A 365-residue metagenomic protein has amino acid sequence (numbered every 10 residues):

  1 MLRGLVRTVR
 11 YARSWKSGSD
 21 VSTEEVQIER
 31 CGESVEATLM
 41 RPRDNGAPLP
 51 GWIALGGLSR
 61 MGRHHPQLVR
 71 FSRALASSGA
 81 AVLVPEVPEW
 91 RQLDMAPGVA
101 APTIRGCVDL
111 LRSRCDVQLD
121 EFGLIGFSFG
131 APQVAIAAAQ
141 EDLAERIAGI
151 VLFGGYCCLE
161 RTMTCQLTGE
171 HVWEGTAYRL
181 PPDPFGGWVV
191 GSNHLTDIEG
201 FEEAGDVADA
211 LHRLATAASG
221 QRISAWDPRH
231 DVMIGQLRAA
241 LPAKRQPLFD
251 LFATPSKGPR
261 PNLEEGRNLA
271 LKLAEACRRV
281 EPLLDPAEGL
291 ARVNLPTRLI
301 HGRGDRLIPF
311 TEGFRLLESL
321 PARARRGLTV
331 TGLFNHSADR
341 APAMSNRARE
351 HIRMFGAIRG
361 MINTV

Functional and structural regions predicted by a protein language model:
L2-A47: N-terminal cap/lid segment of alpha/beta-hydrolase-fold proteins
R43-L75, E86-V87: Short, surface-exposed "cap/lid" segments of acyl-processing enzymes
M95-D116: Alpha/beta-hydrolase active-site loop
D116-S128: Alpha/beta-hydrolase fold nucleophile elbow
A139-A243: Alpha/beta-hydrolase-fold enzymes
T164, W173, Q236, A240-E281 (+1 more regions): C-terminal catalytic histidine-bearing segment of alpha/beta-hydrolase fold enzymes
V293, L299-H301, D305: Short beta-strand/loop motif that positions the catalytic acidic residue of the alpha/beta-hydrolase fold
R306-E312: Conserved alpha/beta-hydrolase "acid-adjacent" motif
